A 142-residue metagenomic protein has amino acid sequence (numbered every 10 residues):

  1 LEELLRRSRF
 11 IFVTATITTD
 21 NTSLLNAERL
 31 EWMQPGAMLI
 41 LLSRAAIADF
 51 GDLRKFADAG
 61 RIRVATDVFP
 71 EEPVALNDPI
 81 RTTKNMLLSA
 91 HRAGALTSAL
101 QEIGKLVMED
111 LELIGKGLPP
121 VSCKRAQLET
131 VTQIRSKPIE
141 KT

Functional and structural regions predicted by a protein language model:
L1-P79: Rossmann-like adenosine-cofactor binding region
E72-T142: C-terminal helix-to-coil terminal segments
